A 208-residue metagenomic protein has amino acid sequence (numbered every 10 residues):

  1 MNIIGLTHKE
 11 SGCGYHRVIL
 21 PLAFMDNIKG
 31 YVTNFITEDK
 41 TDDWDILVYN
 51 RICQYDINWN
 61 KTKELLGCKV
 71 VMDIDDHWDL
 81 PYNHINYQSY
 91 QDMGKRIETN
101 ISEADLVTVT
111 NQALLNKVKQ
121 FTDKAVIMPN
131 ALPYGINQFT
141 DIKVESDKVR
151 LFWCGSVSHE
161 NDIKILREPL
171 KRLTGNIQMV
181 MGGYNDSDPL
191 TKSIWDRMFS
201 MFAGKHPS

Functional and structural regions predicted by a protein language model:
M1-Q54: N-terminal pre-catalytic "stem/leader" segment of glycosyltransferase-like enzymes
G5, K9-N27, P133-S208: Conserved catalytic-core segment of nucleotide-activated headgroup transferases in glycan assembly
D43-I46, G67-C68, I74, E103-D105 (+1 more regions): Short, well-ordered alpha-helix to beta-strand connector turns
Y49-L66, I163-I165: An aromatic- and histidine-rich active-site surface loop
C53-Q54, A113-L115, D186-S187: Alpha-helix capping/helix-boundary segments
K63-P81: Active-site proximal beta-strand in glycosyltransferases
Q88-V107: Membrane-proximal helix-turn-helix segments that form the acceptor-binding/catalytic region of lipid-linked
E103-T140, R150: Donor nucleotide-sugar binding/catalytic pocket of nucleotide-sugar-dependent glycosyltransferases
